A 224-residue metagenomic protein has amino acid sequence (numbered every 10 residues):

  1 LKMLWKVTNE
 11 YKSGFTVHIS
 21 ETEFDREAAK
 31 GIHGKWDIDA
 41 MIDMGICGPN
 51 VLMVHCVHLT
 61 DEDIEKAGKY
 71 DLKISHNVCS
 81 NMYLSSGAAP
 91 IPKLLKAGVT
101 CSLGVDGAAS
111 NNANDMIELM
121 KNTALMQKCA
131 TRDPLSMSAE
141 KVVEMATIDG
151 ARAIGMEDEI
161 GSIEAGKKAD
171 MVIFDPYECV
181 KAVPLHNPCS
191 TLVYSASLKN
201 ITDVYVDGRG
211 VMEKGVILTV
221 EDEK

Functional and structural regions predicted by a protein language model:
L1-K73, S85-C101, D158: Histidine/acidic residue-rich metal-binding segments in metalloenzymes
I19, V78, D175-Y177: Nucleotide-sugar donor-binding loop of glycosyltransferases
E21, V78-M82, G107-A109: Short, acidic/turn-prone active-site loops that include or flank metal/cofactor- and phosphate-binding residues
R26, V51-L52, V78-S80, A151: A generic structural signal for short
D43-N50, P92-Y177, S195: His/Asp/Glu-enriched, well-ordered alpha-helical/loop segment that forms or immediately abuts the divalent-metal
Y83-A88, N112-N114, V183-P184: Short, charged, surface-exposed secondary-structure boundary motifs
K168-L218: C-terminal cap of metal-dependent C-N hydrolases
T219-E223: Short, intrinsically disordered, charge-balanced linker/junction segments flanking boundaries in proteins
